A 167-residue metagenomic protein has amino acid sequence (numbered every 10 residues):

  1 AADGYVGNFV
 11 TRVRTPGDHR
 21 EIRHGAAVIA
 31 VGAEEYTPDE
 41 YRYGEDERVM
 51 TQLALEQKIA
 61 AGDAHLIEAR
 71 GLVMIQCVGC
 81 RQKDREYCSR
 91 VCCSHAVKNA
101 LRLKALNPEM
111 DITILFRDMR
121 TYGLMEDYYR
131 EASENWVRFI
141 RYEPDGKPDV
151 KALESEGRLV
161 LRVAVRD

Functional and structural regions predicted by a protein language model:
A1-V31, L101-D167: A Rossmann-like FAD-binding core segment of flavoenzymes
D18-E21, A30-Y122: Rossmann-like dinucleotide/flavin-binding elements
